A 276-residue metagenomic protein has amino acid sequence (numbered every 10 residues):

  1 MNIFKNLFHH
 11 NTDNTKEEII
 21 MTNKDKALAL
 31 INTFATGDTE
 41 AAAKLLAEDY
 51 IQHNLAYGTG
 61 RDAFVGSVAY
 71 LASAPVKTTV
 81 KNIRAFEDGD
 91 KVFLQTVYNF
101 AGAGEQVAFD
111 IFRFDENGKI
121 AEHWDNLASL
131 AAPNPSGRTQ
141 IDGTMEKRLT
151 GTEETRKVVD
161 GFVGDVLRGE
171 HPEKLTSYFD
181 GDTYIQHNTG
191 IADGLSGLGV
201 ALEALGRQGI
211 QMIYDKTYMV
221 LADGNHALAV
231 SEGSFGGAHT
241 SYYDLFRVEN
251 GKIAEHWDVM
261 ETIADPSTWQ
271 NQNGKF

Functional and structural regions predicted by a protein language model:
I3-F8, K16-F276: C-terminal and inter-domain tail/linker signature
